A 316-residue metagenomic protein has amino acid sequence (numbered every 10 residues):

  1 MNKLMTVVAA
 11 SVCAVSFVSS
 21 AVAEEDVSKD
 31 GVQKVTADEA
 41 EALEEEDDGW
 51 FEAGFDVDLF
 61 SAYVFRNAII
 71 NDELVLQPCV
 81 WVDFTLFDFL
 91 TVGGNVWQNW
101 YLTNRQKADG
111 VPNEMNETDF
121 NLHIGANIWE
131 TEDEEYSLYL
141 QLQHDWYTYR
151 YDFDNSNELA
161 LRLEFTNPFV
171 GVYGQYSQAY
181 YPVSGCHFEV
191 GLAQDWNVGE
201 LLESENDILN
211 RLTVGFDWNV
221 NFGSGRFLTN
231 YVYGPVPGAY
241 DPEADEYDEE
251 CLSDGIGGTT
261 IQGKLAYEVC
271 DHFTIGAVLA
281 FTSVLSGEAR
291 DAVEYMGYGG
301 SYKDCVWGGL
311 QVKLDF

Functional and structural regions predicted by a protein language model:
M1-E52: Cleavable N-terminal export/targeting peptides
D26, G31-V32, C79, L86-D88 (+3 more regions): Outer-membrane beta-barrel transmembrane domain signature
G31-V32, F87-N155, L285-V293, Y298-G300: Surface-exposed loop and membrane-interface regions of Gram-negative outer-membrane beta-barrel proteins
L43-E45, V64-I70, V82, Q106-P112 (+6 more regions): Outer-membrane beta-barrel proteins
E46-F84: Outer-membrane beta-barrel initiation region
G49-F51, D72-L76, E114-F120, Y136 (+4 more regions): Residues that define the transmembrane beta-barrel architecture of outer-membrane proteins
E52-D56, T91-N95, N121, E135-Q143 (+5 more regions): Residue-level detector of the transmembrane beta-barrel scaffold of outer-membrane proteins
L59-F65, F84, V96-L102, A126 (+7 more regions): Transmembrane beta-strands of outer-membrane beta-barrel pores
